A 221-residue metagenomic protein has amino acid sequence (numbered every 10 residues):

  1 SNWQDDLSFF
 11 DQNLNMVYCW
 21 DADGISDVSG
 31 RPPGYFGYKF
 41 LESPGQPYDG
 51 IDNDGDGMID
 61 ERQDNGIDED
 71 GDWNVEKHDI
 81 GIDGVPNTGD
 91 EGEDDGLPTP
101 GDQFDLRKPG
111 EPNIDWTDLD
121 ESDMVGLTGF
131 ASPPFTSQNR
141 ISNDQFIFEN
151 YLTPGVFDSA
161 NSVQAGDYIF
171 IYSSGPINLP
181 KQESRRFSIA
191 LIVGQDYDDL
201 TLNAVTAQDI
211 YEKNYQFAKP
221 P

Functional and structural regions predicted by a protein language model:
S1-P221: Extracellular/surface-associated beta-sandwich interaction domains
